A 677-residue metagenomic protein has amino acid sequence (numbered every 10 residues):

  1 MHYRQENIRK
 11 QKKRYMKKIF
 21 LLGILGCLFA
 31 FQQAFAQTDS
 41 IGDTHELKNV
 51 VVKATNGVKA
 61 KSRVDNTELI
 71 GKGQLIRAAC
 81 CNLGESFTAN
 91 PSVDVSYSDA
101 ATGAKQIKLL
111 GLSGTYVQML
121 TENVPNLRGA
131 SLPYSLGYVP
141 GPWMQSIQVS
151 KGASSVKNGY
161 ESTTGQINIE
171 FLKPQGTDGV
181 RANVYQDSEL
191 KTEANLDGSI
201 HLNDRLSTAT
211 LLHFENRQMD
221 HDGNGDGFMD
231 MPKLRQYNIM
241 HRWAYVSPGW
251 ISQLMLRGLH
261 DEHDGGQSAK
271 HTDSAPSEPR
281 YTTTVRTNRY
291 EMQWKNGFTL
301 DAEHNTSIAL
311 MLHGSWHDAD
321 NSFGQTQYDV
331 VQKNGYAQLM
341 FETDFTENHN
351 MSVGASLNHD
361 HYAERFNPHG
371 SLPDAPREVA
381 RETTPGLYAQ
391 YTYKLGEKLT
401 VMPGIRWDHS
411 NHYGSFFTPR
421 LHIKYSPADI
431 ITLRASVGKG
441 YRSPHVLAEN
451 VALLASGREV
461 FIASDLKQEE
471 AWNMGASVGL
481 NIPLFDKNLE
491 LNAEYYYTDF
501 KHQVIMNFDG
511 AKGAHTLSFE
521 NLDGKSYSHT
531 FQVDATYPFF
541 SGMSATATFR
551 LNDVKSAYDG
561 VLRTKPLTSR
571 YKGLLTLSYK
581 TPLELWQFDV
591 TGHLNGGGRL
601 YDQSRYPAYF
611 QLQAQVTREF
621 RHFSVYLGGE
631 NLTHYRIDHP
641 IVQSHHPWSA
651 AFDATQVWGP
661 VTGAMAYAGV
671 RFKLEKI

Functional and structural regions predicted by a protein language model:
Q37-I76, G84, G114: Short, acidic, small-residue-rich periplasmic hinge/interaction motif at the N-terminus of Gram-negative outer-membrane
N49, L83-S86, K105-K108, Y134-P140 (+4 more regions): N-terminal periplasmic accessory domains that precede and gate Gram-negative outer-membrane beta-barrel machines
F87-P125: Extracytoplasmic beta-strand/coil segments of soluble accessory domains associated with Gram-negative outer-membrane
V124-K151, I239, A463, H515: Short acidic/polar hinge/loop motifs at secondary-structure boundaries that mediate gating or recognition
R217-N238, A244-I308, G314-K333: Flexible loop and strand-edge segments within Gram-negative outer membrane beta-barrel domains
S307-H313, H317-N321, S426, R434 (+2 more regions): Membrane-embedded beta-barrel scaffold of Gram-negative outer-membrane proteins
K394-E397, L491, Y495-D499, E520-L600 (+1 more regions): Gram-negative outer-membrane beta-barrel transporters
K501, A545, V616-I677: C-terminal beta-signal and adjacent terminal beta-strands/loops of Gram-negative outer-membrane beta-barrel proteins
